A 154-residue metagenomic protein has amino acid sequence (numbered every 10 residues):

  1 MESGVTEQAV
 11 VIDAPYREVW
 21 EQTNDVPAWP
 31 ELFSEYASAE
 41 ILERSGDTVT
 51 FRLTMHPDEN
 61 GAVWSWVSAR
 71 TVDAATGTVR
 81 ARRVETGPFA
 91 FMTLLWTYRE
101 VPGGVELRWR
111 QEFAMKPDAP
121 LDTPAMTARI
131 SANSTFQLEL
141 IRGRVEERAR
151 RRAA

Functional and structural regions predicted by a protein language model:
M1-T48, R108, A154: Hydrophobic ligand-binding cavity/cleft-lining segments
R17-W20, T135, E139: Amphipathic alpha-helical segments that line or abut small-molecule/effector binding pockets and mediate allosteric
W20-D25, V49-L53, A75-R82: Short Pro/Gly-enriched beta-strand edge/turn motifs at strand-loop
P30-E31, S38-S45, H56-E106, E112-M115 (+5 more regions): Hydrophobic-ligand binding "helix-grip"
D118-P124: Short acidic, glycine/proline-rich loop/turn micro-motifs
